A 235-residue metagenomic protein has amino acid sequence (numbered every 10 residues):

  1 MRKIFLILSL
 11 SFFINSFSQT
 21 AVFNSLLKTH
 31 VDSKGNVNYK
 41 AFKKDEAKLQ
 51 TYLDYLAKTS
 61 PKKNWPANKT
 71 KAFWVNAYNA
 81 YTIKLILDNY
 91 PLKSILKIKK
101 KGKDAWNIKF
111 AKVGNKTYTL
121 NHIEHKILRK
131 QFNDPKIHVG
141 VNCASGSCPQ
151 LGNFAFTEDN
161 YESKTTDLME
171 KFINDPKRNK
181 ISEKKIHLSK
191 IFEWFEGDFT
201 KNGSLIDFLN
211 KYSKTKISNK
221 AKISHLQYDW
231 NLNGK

Functional and structural regions predicted by a protein language model:
K3-I14: Sec-dependent N-terminal signal peptides
T20-K235: Interaction/scaffold regions that mediate signaling and macromolecular assembly across diverse proteins
